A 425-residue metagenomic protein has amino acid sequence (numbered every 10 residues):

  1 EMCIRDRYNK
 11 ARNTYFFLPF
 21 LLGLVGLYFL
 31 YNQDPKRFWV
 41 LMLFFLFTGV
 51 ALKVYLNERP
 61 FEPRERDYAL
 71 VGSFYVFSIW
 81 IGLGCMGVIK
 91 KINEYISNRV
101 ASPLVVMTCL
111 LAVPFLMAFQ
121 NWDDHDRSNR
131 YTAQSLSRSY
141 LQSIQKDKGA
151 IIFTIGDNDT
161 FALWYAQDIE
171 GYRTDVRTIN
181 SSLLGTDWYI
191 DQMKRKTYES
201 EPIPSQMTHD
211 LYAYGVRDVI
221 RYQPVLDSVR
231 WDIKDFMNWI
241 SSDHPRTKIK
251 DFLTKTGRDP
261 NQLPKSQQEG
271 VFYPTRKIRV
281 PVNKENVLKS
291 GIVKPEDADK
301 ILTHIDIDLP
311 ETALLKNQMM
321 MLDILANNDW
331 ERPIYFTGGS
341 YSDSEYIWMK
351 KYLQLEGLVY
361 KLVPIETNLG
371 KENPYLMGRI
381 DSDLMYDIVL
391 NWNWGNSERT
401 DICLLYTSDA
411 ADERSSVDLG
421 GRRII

Functional and structural regions predicted by a protein language model:
E1, R5-L70, V76-G149, F161-S408 (+1 more regions): ER/secretory pathway lumenal C-terminal domains and tails of membrane proteins involved in glycoprotein biogenesis
D409-D412, S416-I425: Positively charged, low-complexity/disordered segments
